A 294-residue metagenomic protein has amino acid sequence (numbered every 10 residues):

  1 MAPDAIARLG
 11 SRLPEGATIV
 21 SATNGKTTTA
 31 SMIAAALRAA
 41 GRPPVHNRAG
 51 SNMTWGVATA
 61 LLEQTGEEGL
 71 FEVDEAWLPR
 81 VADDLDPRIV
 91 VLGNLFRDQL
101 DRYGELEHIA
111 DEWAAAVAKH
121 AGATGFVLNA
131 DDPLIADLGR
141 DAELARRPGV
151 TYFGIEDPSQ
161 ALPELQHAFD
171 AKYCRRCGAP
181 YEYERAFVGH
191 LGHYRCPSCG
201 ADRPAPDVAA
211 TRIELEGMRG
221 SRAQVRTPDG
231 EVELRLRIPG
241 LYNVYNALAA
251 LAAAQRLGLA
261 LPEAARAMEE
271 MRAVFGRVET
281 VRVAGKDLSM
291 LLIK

Functional and structural regions predicted by a protein language model:
M1-G154, P158-K172: Phosphate-binding loop of NTP-binding sites
L13-G16, R38, T227-L236, R282-K286: Glycine/charged-rich beta-loop-alpha catalytic/anionic-binding loops adjacent to active sites
T27-A35, E214-G230: Acidic-glycine-rich active-site phosphate/pyrophosphate-binding loop
R42-P43, P180, A260: Residue-level detector of anion-binding/catalytic polar loops
P44-N47, E233-L241, L288-S289: A short glycine/serine-rich beta->alpha loop
L85-R97, H190-P204, R235-E269: A conserved, hydrophobic alpha-helical segment in the catalytic core of large ATP/adenylate-utilizing enzymes
I155-R219, R237: Cys/His-rich short segments
A201, E214-M218, A253-S289, I293: Gly/charged, well-structured mid-domain segments that form the phosphate/adenylate-handling core of ATP-dependent
